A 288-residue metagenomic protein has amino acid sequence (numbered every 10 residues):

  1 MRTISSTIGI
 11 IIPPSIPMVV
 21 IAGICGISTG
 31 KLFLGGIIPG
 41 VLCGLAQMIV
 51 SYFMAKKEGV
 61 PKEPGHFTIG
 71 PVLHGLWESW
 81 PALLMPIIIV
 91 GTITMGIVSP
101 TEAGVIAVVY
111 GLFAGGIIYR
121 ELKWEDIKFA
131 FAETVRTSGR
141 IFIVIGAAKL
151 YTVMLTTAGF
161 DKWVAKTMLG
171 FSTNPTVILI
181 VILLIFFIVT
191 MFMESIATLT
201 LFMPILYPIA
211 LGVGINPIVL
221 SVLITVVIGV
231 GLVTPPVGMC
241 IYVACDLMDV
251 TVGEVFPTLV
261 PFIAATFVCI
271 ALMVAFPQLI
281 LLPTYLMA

Functional and structural regions predicted by a protein language model:
M1-A288: Alpha-helical transmembrane segments of multi-pass membrane transport proteins
